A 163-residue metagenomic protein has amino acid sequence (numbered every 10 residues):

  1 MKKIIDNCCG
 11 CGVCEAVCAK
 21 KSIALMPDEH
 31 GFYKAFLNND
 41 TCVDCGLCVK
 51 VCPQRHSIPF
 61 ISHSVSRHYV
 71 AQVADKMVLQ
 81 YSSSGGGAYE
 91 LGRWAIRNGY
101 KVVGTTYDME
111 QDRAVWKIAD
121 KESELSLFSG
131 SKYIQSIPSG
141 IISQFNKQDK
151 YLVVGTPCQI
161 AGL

Functional and structural regions predicted by a protein language model:
M1-D6, T105, M109: Small-residue-rich anion-binding loops in enzyme active sites
K2-I4, V13-F32, F36, G46-S64: Iron-sulfur cluster-binding cysteine motifs and their immediate structural context in ferredoxin-like electron-transfer
D40-T41: Short, charged amphipathic alpha-helical surface segments
P53, S57-L163: Iron-sulfur-associated redox domains of electron-transfer enzymes in respiratory and anaerobic energy metabolism
